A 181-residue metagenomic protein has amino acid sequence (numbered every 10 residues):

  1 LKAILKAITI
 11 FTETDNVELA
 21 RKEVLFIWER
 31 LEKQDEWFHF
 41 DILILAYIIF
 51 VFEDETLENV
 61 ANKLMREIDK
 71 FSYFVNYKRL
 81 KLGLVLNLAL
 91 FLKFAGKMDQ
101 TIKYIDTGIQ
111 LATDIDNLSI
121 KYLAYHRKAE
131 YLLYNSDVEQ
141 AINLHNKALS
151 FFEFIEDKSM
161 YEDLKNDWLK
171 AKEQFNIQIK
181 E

Functional and structural regions predicted by a protein language model:
L1-I4, H39, L43, G83 (+2 more regions): Residue register of alpha-helical TPR repeats
K2-A7, I44-I48, L88, K121 (+3 more regions): Structural register within alpha-helical repeat arrays
F11, I48-I49, V85-L88, L92 (+2 more regions): Residue at a conserved register position within TPR or TPR-like alpha-solenoid repeats
T14, V51-F52, A95, K128 (+1 more regions): Structural motif corresponding to the intra-repeat A-B loop/turn of tetratricopeptide repeats
D15-L25, D54-R66, A95-D106, A141-L144: Helix-turn-helix repeat elements of alpha-solenoid scaffolds
L25-E32, M65-Y73, D106-D116, N146-D157: Amphipathic alpha-helical segments of tetratricopeptide repeats
K33-W37, N76-Y77, K97, D116-L118 (+2 more regions): Short coil/turn linker motifs that delimit alpha-helical repeat modules in TPR/alpha-solenoid proteins
E139-E181: C-terminal non-catalytic interaction modules
